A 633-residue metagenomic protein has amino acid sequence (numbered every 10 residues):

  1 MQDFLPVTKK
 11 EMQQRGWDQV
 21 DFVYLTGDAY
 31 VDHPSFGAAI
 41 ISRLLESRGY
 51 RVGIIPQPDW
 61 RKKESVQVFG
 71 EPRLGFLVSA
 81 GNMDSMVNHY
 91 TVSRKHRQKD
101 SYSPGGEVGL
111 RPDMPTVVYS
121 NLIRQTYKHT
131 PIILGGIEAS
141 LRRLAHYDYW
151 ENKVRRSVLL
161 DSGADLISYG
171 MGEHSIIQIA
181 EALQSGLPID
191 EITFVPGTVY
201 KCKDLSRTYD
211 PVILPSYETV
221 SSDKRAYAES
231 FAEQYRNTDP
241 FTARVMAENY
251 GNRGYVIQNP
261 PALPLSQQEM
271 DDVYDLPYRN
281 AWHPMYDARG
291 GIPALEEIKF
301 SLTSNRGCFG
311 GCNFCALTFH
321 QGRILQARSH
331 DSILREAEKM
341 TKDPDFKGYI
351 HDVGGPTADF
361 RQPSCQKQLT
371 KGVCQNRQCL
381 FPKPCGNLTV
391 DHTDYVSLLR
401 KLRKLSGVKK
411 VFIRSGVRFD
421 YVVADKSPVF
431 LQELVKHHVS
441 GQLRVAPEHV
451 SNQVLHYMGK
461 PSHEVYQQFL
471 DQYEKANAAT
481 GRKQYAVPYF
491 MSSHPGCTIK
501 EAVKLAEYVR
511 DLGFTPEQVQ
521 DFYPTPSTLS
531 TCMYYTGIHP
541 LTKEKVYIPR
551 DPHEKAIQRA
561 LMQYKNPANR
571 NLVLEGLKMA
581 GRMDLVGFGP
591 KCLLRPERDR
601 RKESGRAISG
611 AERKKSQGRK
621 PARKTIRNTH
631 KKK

Functional and structural regions predicted by a protein language model:
M1-V7, Y217, S222-A262, E269 (+3 more regions): Radical SAM enzyme core and accessory elements
Y24, I55, D59-W60, K339-V487 (+1 more regions): Conserved SAM/AdoMet-binding glycine-rich loop
L25-Y30, R289-A316, T341, Y349: N-terminal pre-triad scaffold of radical SAM enzymes
G37, P56-G251, Q258-N259: Glycine-rich beta-alpha loop elements in corrinoid/cobalamin-binding modules across cobalamin-dependent enzymes
R61, D190-D239, A247, A262-L265 (+8 more regions): Terminal amphipathic helices with adjacent charged low-complexity linkers/tails
D84-S93, L141-R143, E173-Q178, K203-S206 (+7 more regions): Flexible glycine/acidic-rich beta-alpha junction loops that bind and position SAM and/or redox cofactors in anaerobic
D165, V273, C308, I333 (+3 more regions): Conserved, mostly hydrophobic/aromatic
C315-S332: Iron-sulfur (Fe-S) cluster-binding segments and ferredoxin-like electron-carrier domains, especially [2Fe-2S]
